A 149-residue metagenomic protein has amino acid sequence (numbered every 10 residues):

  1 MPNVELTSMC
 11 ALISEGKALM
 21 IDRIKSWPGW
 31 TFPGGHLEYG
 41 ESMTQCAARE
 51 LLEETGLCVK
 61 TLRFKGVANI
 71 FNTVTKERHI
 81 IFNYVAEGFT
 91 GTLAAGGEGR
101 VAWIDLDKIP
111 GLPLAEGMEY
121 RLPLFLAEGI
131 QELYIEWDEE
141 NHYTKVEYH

Functional and structural regions predicted by a protein language model:
M1-A18, H36: Conserved N-terminal beta-strand and adjoining loop/helix that marks the start of the Nudix/MutT-like hydrolase domain
E15, K25-S26: Short strand-connecting beta-turns/loops that link adjacent beta-strands
G29-T31: A positional/architectural concept
L37-K60, I70-P123, K145-H149: Unchanged
F125-H149: Charged phosphate-binding loop/patch that engages nucleotide di/tri-phosphates or the phosphate backbone of nucleic
